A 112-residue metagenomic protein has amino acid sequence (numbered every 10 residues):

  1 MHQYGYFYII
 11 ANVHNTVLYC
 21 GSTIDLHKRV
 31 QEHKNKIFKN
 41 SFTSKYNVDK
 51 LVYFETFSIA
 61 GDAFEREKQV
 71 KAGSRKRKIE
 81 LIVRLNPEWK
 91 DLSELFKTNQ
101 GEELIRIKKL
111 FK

Functional and structural regions predicted by a protein language model:
M1-F38, S44-F54, E65-K68, L85-N86 (+1 more regions): GIY-YIG nuclease catalytic motif and its immediate N-terminal context
L26, I59-G61, R75: Residues at or immediately preceding the N-termini of alpha-helices
K68-V83: Short arginine-rich
